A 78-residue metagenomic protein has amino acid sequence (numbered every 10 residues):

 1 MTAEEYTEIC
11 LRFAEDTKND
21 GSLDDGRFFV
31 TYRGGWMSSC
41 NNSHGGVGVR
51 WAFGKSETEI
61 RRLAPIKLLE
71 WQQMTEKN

Functional and structural regions predicted by a protein language model:
M1-G35: Short N-terminal "domain-start" leader segments that mark the transition from disordered tails or signal peptides into
L11, D24-G26, N42-G46, L69: Low-complexity, intrinsically disordered short segments enriched for Gly/Pro and polybasic residues
V30-V47: Short aromatic-glycine-(Arg/Gly/Cys) micro-motifs in beta-strand/loop hairpins
S43-E59: A short, exposed loop/beta-hairpin motif centered on an aromatic-Gly-Thr core
G54-Q72: A short, charged, amphipathic alpha-helix used as a generic interaction element across diverse proteins
E76-N78: Short acidic DE-rich linear segments
